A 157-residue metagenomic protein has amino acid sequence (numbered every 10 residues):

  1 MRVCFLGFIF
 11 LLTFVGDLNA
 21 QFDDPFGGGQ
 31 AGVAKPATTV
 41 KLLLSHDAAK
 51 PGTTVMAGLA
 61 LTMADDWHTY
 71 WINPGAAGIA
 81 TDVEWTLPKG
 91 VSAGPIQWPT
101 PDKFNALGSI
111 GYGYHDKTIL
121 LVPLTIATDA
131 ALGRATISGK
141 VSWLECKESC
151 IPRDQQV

Functional and structural regions predicted by a protein language model:
C4-D17: Bacterial N-terminal signal peptides
N19-V157: Extracellular/lumen-exposed scaffold segments
